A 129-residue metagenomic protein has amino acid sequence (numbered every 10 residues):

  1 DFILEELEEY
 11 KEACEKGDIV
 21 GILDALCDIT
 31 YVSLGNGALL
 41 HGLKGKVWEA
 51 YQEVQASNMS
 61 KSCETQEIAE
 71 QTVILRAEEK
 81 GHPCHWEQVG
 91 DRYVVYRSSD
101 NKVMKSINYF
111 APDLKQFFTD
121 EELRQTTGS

Functional and structural regions predicted by a protein language model:
D1-S129: Flexible "arm" and connector segments at domain edges
